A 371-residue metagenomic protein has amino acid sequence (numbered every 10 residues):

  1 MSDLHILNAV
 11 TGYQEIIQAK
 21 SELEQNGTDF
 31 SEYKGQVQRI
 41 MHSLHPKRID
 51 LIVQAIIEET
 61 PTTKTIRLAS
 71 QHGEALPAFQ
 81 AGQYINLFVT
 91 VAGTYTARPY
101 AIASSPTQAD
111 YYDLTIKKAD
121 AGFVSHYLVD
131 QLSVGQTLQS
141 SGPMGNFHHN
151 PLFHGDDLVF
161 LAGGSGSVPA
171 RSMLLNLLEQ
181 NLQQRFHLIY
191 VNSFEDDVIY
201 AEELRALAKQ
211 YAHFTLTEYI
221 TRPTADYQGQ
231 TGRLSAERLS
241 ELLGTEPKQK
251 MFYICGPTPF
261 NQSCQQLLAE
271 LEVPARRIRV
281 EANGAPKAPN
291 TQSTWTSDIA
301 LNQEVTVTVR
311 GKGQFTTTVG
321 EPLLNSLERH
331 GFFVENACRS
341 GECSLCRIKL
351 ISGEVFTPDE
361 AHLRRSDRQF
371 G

Functional and structural regions predicted by a protein language model:
M1-F30: Helix-rich terminal scaffold detector
M1-T11, H126-T308: FNR/FR-type flavoprotein reductase catalytic core
G35-T137, D156, N192-F194, T221-P223: Ferredoxin-reductase
L301-E335, I351: C-terminal accessory/binding modules appended to enzymatic or scaffolding proteins
E328-F332, L345-G371: Iron-sulfur (Fe-S) cluster-binding segments and ferredoxin-like electron-carrier domains, especially [2Fe-2S]
C338, C343-C346: Short cysteine clusters
